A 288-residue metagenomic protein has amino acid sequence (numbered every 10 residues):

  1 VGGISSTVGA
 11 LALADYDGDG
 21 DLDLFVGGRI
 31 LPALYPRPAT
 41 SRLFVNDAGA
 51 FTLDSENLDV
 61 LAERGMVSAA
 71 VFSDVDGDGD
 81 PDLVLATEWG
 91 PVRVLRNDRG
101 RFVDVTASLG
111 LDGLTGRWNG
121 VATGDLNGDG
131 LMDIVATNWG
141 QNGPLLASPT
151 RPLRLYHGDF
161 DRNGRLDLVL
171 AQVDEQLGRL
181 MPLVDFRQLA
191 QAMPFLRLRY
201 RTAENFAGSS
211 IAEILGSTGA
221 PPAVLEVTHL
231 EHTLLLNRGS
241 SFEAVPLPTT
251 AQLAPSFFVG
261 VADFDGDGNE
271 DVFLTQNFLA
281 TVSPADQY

Functional and structural regions predicted by a protein language model:
V1-Y288: Acidic, glycine/proline-rich Ca2+-coordinating loop motifs
